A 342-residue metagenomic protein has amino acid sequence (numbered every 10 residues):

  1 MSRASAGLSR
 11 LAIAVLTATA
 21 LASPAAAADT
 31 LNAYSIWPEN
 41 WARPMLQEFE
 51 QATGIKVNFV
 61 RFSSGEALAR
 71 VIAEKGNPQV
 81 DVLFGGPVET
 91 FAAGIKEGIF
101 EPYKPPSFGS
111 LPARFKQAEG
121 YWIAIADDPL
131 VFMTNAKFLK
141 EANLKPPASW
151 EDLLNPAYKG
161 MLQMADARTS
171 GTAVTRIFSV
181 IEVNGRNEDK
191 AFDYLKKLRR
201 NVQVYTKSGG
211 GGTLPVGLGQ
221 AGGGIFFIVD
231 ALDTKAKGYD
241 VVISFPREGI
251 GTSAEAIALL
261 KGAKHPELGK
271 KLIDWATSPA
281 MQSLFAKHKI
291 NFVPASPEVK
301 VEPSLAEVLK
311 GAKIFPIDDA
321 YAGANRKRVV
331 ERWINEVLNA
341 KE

Functional and structural regions predicted by a protein language model:
S23-A27: Sec/Tat signal peptide C-region and signal peptidase I cleavage site
A28-A93: Early extracytoplasmic/lumenal segment of secretory-pathway proteins
I36, N40-A42, Q79-Q220: Extracytoplasmic ligand-binding site segments that recognize negatively charged/polar headgroups
E89-A93, G217, G222-D240, K289: A ligand-binding cleft/hinge motif common to bilobed small-molecule-binding domains
M133-F138, I181, A254-P266, L284-F285: A bilobed periplasmic-binding-protein/Venus flytrap-type ligand-binding module shared by bacterial periplasmic
E188, V293-E342: An extracytoplasmic/periplasmic, membrane-proximal ligand-sensing/linker region
Y194-L198, Y205-T206, K237-K261, A295-P297: Periplasmic-binding protein-like
L260-I317: Mature extracytoplasmic/periplasmic domains
